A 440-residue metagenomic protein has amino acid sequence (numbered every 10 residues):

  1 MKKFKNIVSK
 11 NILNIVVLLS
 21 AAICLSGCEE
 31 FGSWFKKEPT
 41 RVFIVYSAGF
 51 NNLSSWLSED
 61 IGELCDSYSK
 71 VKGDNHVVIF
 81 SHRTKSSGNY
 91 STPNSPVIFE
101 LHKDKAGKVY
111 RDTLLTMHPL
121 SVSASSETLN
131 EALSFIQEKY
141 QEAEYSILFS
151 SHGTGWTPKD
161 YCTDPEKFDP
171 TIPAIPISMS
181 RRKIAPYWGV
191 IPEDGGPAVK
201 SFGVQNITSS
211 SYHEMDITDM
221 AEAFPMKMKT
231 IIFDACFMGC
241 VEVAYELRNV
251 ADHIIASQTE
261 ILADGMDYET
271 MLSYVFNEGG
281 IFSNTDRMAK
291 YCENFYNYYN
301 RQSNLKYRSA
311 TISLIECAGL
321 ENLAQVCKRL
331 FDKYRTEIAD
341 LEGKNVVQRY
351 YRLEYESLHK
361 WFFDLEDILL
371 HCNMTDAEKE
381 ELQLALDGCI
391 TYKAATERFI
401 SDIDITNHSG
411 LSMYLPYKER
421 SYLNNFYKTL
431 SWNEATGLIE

Functional and structural regions predicted by a protein language model:
M1-G27: Sec-dependent bacterial lipoprotein signal peptides
A22-F43: Bacterial Sec-dependent N-terminal signal peptides
F35-K36, A174-E440: Terminal, contiguous helix-loop blocks that mediate binding/assembly
P39-V42, K72-V78, Y140-S146, P225-T230 (+1 more regions): Loop/turn elements at helix/coil->beta-strand transitions in domains of secreted/extracellular proteins
F50, S54-S67, S126-E138, C240-V241 (+1 more regions): Short alpha-helical segments and helix-capping/turn motifs at coil-helix boundaries
L53-N89: N-terminal carbohydrate-binding/catalytic regions of secreted carbohydrate-active enzymes
H82-V109, S121-M226, A235-C236, V241-E242 (+1 more regions): Catalytic-core segments of thiol-dependent peptidases
